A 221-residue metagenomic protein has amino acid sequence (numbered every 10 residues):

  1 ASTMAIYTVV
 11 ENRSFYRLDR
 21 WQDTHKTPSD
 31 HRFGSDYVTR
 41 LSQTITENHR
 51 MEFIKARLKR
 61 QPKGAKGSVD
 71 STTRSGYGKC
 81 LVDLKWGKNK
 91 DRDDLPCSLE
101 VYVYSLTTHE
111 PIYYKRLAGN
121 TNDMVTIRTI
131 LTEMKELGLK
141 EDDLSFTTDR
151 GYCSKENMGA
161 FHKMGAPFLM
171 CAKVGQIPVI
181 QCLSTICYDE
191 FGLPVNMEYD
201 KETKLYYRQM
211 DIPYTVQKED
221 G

Functional and structural regions predicted by a protein language model:
A1-G221: Anion-binding and metal-coordination hotspots
